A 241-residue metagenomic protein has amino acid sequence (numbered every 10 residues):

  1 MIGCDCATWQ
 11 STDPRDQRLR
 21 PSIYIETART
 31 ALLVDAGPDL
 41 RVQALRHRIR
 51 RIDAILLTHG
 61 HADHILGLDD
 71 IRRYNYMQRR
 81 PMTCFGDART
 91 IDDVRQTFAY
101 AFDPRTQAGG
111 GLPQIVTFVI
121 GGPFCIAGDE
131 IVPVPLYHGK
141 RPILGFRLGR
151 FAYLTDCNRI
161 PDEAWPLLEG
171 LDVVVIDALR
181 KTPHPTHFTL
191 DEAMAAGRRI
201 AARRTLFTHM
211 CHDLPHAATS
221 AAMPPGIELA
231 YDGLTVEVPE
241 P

Functional and structural regions predicted by a protein language model:
M1-L154, E163, S220-E240: Binuclear metal-dependent hydrolase catalytic cores
R159-E240: Cap/insert and terminal regions of metallo-dependent hydrolase folds
